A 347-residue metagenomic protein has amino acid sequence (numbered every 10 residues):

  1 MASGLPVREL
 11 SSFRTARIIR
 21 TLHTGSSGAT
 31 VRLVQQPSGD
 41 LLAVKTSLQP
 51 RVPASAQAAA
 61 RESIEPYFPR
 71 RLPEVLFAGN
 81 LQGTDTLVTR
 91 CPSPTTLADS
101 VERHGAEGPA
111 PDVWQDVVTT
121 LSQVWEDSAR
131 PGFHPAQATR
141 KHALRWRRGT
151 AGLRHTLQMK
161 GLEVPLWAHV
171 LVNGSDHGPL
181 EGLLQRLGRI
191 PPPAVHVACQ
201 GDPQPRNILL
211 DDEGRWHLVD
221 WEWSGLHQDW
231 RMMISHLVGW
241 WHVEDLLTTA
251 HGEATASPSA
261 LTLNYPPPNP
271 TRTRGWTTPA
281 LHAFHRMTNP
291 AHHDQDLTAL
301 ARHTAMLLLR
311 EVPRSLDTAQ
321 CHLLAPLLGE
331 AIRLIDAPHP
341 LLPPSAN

Functional and structural regions predicted by a protein language model:
M1-R20: Juxta-kinase regulatory segment immediately upstream of eukaryotic protein kinase catalytic domains
H23-Q36, L183-M232: Active-site acidic catalytic loop and adjacent metal/ATP-binding pocket of ATP-dependent phosphoryl transfer enzymes
S27-S55: ATP-binding glycine-rich loop module of kinase domains
P50-P66: The N-lobe alphaC helix and its flanking beta3-alphaC-beta4 segment of protein kinase-like domains, centered on
E74-D85: Short beta-strand micro-motifs within the conserved protein kinase catalytic domain, predominantly in the N-lobe
G83-T96: Conserved short submotifs of the Hanks-type protein kinase catalytic core that shape the nucleotide-binding pocket
T95-W146, L180-P191, C199: Conserved kinase catalytic-core helix
W230-N289, T304-Q320: Active-site activation/catalytic loop segments of kinase-like enzymes and analogous catalytic loops in related
